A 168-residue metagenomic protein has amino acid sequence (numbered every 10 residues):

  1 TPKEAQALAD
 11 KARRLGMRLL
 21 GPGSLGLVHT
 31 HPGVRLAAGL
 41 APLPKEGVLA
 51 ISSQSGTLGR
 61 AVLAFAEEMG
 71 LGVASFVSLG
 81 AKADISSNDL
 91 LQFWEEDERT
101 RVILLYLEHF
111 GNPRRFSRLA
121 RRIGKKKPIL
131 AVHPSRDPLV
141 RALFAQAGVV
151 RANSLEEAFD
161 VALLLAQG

Functional and structural regions predicted by a protein language model:
T1-G168: Catalytic-core regions of core metabolic enzymes, especially those transforming organic acids/acyl-group intermediates
